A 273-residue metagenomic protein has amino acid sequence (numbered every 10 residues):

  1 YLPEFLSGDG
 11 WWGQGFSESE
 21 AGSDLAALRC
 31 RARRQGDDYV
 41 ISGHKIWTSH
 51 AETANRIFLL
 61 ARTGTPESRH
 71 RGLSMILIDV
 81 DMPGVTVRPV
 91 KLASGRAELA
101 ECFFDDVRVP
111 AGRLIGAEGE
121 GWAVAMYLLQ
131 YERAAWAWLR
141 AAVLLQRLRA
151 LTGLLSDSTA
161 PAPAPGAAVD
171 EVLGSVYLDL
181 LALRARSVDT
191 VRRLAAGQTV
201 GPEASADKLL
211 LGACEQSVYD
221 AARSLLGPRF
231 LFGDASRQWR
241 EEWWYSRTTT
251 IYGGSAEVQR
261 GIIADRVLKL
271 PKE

Functional and structural regions predicted by a protein language model:
G8-S17, L60: A short, Trp-centered hydrophobic/proline-enriched beta-strand micro-motif
E20-L28: Active-site-adjacent elements of ketosynthase-type condensing enzymes
C30-R33: A structural signal for short hydrophobic beta-strand segments in well-ordered beta-sheet cores
D38, S42-R88: A short core secondary-structure module
I46-A51, A93-S94, T248-S255: Glycine-rich phosphate/pyrophosphate-binding beta-alpha loops
V85-A182, T249: Glycine-rich beta->alpha junctions and the first turn(s) of the following alpha-helix
V124-Y127, Y131-A134, L226-E273: Glycine-rich phosphate/cofactor-binding loops in nucleotide/flavin-utilizing enzymes
S156, A160-A164, D170, L181-R237: C-terminal helix-coil-helix/basic helical segment that borders enzyme active sites and/or dimer interfaces and provides
